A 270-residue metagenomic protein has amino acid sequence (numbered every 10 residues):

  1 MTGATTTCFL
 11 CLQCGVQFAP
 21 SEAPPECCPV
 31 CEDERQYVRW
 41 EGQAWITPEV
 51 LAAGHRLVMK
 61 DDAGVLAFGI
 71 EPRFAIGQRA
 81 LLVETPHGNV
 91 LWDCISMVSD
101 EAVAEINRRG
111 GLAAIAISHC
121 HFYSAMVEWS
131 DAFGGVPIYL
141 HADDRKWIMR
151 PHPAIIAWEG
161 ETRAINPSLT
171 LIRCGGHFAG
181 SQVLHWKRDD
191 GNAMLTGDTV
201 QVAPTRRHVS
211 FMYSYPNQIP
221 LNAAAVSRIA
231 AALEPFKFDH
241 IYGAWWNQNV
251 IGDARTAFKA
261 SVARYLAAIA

Functional and structural regions predicted by a protein language model:
T2, T6-E26, D33-Y37, G88-V98 (+3 more regions): Metallo-beta-lactamase
G3-R73: N-terminal juxtadomain amphipathic helix that follows a signal peptide/anchor or precedes a small N-terminal auxiliary
E49-A63, E128-G180, Q218-E234, F238: Metallo-beta-lactamase
V65, Q78-A80, A179-V183: Short hydrophobic/aromatic beta-strand or adjacent loop that forms the aromatic wall/cage of a ligand/substrate-binding
A67, I117, L140, I156-W158 (+3 more regions): Structural signal for conserved beta-strand scaffold positions within catalytic alpha/beta enzyme cores
A67-A114, R150-A154, G160: Pre-active-site segment of Zn-dependent metallo-hydrolases
H87-G88, G134-G135, H152-P153, D190-N192: Short coil/turn connectors at secondary-structure junctions
S99-L140, D239: Active-site metal-binding motif and surrounding structural segment of the metallo-beta-lactamase
